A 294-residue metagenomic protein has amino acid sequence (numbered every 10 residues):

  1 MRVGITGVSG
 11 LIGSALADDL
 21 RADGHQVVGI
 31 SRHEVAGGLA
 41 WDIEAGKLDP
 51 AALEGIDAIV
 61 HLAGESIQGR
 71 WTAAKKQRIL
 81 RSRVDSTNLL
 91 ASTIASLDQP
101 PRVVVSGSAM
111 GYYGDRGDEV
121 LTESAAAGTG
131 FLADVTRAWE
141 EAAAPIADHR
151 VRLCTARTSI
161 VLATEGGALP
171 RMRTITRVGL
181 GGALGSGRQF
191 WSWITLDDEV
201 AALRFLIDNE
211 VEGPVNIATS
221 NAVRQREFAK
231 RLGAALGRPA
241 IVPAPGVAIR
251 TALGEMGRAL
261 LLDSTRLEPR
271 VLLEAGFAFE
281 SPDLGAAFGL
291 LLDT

Functional and structural regions predicted by a protein language model:
V3-D23: N-terminal Rossmann NAD(P)H-binding glycine-rich loop of SDR-like oxidoreductase domains
V35-A36, A40-S86: NAD(P)H-binding glycine-rich loop region in Rossmannoid oxidoreductase-like domains and their noncatalytic homologs
N88-G130: Conserved Rossmann-fold NAD(P)-dependent oxidoreductase catalytic core, especially the SDR/UDP-sugar
S108, E141-T164: Conserved beta-loop-beta element that borders a ligand/cofactor-binding pocket
R137, H149, L162-R171, F205-V215: Glycine/proline-rich active-site loop of Rossmann-fold NAD(P)-dependent oxidoreductases
R173-G181, Q189-V223: Alpha-helical substrate-binding/gating segment
D208-E255, G289-T294: Mid/C-terminal beta-alpha module of Rossmann-like enzyme folds, strongest in SDR-family dehydrogenases/epimerases
A259-T294: C-terminal amphipathic/interface module of NAD(P)-dependent oxidoreductases and related NAD-binding regulators
